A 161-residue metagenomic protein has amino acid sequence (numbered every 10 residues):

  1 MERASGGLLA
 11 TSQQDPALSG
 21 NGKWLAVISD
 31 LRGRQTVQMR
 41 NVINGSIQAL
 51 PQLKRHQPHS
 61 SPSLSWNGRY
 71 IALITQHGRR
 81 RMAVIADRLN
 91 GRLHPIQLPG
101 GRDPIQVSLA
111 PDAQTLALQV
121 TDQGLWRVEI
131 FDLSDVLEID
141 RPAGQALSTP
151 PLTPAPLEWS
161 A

Functional and structural regions predicted by a protein language model:
M1-A161: Sequence signature of WD/YWTD-type beta-propeller architectures
